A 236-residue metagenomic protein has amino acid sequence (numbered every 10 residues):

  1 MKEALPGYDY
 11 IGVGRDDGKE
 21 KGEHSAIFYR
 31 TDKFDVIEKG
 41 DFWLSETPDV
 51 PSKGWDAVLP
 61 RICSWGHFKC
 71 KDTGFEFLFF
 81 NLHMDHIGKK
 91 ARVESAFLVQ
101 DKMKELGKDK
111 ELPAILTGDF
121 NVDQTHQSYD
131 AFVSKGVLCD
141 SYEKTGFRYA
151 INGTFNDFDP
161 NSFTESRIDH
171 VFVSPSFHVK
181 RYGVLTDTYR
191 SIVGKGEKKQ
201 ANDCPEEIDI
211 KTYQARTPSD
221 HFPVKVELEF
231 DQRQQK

Functional and structural regions predicted by a protein language model:
M1-E76, L185: Structured beta-strand-rich core segments of catalytic domains in phosphoester-bond hydrolases
K2-Y8, A96-L98, A131-K135, Y189-R190: Glycine-rich, phosphate-binding/catalytic loops in enzymes
R15-K19, K33-F34, W43-T47, H83-K89 (+3 more regions): Solvent-exposed loop/turn segments at secondary-structure junctions within structured extracellular/periplasmic domains
E20, V58, I87-A91, F120 (+1 more regions): Extracytoplasmic/periplasmic, Sec-exported soluble proteins
S25-I27, C63-H67, N81, H170-V171 (+1 more regions): Conserved hydrophobic/aromatic beta-strand scaffold that supports enzyme active sites
K33, K104-A114, V122-K236: Metal-dependent phosphoester-hydrolase catalytic domains
P60-F80, K89-F132: His/acidic metal-ligating clusters that form di-metal
K71, M84-I87, D231-R233: Short coil/turn motifs at secondary-structure junctions
